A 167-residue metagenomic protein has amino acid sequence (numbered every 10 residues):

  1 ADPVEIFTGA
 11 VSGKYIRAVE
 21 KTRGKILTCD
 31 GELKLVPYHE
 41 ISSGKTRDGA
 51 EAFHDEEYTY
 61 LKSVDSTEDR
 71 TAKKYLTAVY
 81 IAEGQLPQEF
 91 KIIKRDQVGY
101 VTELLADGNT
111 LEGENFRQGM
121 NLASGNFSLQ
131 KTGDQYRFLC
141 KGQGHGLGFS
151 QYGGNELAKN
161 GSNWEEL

Functional and structural regions predicted by a protein language model:
A1-L167: Conserved, single-site charged/polar hotspot
